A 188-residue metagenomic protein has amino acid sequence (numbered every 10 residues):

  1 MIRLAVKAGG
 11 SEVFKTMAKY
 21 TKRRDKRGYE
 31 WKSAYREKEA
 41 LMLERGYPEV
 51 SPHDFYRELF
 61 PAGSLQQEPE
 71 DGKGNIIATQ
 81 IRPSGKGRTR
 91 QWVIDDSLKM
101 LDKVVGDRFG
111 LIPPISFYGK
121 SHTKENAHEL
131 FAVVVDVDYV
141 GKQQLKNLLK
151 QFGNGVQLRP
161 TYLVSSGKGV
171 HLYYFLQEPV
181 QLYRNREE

Functional and structural regions predicted by a protein language model:
M1-A132: DNA replication initiation on ssDNA origins
F117-E125, L149-G167: Catalytic micro-motifs at enzyme active sites that drive phosphoryl/nucleotidyl and oxygen chemistry
V135, P160-R186: Histidine-centered divalent-metal-coordination microenvironment in nucleic-acid enzymes
D136-Q144: Short, surface-exposed ligand-recognition loops at beta-strand->loop->(often short) alpha-helix junctions that present
Q143-N154, L176-E188: Helical (often loop-to-helix) elements that flank the catalytic cores of nucleotide-handling enzymes
